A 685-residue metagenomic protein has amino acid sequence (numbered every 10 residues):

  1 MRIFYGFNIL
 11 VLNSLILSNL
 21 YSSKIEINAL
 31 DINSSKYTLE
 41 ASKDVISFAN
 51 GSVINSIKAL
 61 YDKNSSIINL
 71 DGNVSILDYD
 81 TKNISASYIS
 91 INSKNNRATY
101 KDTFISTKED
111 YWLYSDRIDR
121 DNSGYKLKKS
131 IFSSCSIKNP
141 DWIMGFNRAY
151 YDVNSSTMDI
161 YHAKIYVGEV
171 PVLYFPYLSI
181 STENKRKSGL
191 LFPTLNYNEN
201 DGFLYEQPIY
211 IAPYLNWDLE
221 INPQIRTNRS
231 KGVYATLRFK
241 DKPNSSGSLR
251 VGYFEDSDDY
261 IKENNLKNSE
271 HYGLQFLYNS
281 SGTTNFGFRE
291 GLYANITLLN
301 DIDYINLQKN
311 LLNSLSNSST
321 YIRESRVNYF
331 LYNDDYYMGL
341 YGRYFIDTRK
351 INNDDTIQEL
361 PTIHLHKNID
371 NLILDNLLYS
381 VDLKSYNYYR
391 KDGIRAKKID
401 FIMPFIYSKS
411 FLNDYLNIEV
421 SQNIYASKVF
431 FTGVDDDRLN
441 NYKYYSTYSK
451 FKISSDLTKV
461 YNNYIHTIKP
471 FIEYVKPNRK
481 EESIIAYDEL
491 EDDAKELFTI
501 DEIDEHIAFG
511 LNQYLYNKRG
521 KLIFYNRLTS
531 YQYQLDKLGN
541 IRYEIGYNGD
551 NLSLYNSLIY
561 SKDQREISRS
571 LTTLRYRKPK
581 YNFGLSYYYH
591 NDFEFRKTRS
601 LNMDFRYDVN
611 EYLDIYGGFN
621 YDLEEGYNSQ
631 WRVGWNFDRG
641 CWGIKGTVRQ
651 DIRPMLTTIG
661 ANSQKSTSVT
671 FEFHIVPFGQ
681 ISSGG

Functional and structural regions predicted by a protein language model:
R2-S22: Classical Sec-dependent N-terminal signal peptides that target proteins to the secretory pathway
L20-S325, D435, F593, E611-N628 (+1 more regions): Structural signature for solvent-exposed beta-strand/loop edge elements and short helix-capping sites, enriched
R97-T99, D119, K126-L127, D141 (+4 more regions): Outer-membrane beta-barrel translocator/pore domains, especially the C-terminal barrels of Gram-negative outer-membrane
M144-G145, K231-Y234, L274-S280, I322-R326 (+4 more regions): Short alpha-helical segments and helix-capping/turn motifs at coil-helix boundaries
N154-S179, K185-L190, Y344-I394, I406: Carboxylate/His-rich catalytic cores and anion/metal-binding grooves
E220-N222, G339-L340, E419, K469: A structural signal for short, well-ordered beta-strand segments and their strand-loop junctions that often border
N317-S318, E324-F330, G339-T356: Zinc-dependent metallopeptidase catalytic helix centered on the HExxH motif and its immediate flanking segment
